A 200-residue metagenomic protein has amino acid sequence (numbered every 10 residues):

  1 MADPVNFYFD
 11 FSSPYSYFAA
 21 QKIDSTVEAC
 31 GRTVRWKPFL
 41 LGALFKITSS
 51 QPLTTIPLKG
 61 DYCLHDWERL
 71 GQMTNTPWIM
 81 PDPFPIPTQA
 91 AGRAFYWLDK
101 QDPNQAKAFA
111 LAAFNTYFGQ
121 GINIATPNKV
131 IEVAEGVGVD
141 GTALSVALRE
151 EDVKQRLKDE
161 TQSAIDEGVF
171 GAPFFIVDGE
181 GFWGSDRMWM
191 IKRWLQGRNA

Functional and structural regions predicted by a protein language model:
A2-N6, K46-S50, M73, P77 (+2 more regions): Generic signal for short, ordered secondary-structure residues within or immediately flanking folded domains
D3-N6, F11-R32, K100, A108 (+1 more regions): C-terminal cap of thioredoxin/glutaredoxin-like
F11, Y15-Y117: Structural alpha/beta surface segment adjacent to cysteine/selenocysteine redox centers across thiol/disulfide enzymes
